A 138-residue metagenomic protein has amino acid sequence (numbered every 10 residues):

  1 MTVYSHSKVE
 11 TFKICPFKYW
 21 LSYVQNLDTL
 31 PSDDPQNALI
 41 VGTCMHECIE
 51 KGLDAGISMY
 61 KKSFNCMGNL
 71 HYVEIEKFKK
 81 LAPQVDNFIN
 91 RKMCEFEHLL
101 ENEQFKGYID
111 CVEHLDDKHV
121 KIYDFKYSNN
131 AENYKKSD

Functional and structural regions predicted by a protein language model:
M1-K62: Charged, glycine-rich intrinsically disordered N-terminal tails and low-complexity linkers that flank
S7, F12-P16, D34, V73 (+3 more regions): N-terminal functional modules and adjacent low-complexity/disordered segments of proteins
P35-E101: A non-catalytic, helix-rich entry segment at domain boundaries
R91-D138: Mg2+/Mn2+-dependent nuclease catalytic core
